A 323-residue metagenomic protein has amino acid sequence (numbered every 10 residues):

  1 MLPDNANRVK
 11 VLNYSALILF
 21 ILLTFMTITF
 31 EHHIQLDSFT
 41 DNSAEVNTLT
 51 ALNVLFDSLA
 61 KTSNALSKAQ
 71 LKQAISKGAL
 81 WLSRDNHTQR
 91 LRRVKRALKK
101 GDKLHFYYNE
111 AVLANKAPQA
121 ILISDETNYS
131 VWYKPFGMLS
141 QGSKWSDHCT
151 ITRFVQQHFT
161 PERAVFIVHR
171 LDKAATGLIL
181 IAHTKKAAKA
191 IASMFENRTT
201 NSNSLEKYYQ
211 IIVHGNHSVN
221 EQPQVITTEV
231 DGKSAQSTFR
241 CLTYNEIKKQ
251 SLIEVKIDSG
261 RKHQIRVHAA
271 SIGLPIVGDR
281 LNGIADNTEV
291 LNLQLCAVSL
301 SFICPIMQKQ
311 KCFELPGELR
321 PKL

Functional and structural regions predicted by a protein language model:
L2, V11-L323: RNA pseudouridine synthases
